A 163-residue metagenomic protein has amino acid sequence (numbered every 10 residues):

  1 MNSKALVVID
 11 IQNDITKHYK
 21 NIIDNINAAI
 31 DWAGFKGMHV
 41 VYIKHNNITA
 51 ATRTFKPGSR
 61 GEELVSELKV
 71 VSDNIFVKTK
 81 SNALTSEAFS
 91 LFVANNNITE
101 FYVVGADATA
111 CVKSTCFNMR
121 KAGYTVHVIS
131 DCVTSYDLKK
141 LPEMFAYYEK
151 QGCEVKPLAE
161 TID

Functional and structural regions predicted by a protein language model:
M1-A5, D24, A28-K36, R53-D163: Active-site-adjacent betaalpha module
V7-I9: N-terminal nucleotide-binding beta1-loop-alpha1 segment
I11, H45-N47, D131: Active-site loop/turn elements of alpha/beta-hydrolase fold enzymes, especially the short glycine-/histidine-rich
Q12-H18: Short acidic, Gly/Ser-rich segments with clustered Asp/Glu that frequently serve as metal-coordination loops in enzyme
D14, I48, S135: Active-site loop signature of alpha/beta-hydrolase-fold enzymes
K17, A50-A51: Glycine/Thr-rich phosphate-binding loops of Rossmann-like dinucleotide-binding domains
Y19-I23: Flexible, glycine- and charge-enriched loops at secondary-structure boundaries
A33-T49: Von Willebrand factor
